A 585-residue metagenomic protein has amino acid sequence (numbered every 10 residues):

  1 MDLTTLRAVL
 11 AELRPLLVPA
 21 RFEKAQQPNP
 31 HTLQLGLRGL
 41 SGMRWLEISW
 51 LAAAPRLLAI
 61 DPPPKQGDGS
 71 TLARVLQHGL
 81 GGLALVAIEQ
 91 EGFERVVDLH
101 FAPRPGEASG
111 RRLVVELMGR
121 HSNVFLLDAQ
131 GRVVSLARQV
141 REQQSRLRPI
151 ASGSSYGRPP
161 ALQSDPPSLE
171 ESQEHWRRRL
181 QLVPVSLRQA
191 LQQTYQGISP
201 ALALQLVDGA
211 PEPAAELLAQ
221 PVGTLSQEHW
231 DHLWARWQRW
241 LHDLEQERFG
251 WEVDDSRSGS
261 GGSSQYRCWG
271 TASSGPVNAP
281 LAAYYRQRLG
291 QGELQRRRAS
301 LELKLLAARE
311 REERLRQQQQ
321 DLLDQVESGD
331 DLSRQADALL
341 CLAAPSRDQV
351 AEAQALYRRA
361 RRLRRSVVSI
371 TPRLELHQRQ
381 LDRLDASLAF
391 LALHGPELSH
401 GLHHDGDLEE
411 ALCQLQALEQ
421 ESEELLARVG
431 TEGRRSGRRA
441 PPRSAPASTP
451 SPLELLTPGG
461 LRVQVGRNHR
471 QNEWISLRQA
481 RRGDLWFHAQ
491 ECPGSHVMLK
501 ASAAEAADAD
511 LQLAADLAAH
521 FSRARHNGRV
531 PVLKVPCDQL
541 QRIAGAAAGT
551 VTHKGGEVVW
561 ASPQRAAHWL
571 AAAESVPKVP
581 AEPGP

Functional and structural regions predicted by a protein language model:
M1-P585: Extended, highly charged segments
